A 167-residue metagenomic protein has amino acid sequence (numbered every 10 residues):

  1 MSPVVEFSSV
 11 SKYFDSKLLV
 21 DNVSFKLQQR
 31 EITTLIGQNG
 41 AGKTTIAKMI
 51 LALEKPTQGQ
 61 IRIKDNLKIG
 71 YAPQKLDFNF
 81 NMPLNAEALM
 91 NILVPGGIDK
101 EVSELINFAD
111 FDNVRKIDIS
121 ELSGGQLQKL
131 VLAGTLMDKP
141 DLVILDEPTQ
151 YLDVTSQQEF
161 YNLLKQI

Functional and structural regions predicted by a protein language model:
V5, V20-N22: Conserved structural motif at the start of ABC-family nucleotide-binding domains
I36-Q38: The feature captures the beta-strand-to-loop junction immediately N-terminal to the Walker
L51: Helix-to-loop junction immediately C-terminal to a conserved catalytic motif
D99-R115: Conserved ABC ATPase "signature" region
D118-L122: Conserved ABC ATPase signature
L132: Hydrophobic anchor residue at the start of the ABC signature
V143-E147: Catalytic Walker B motif of ABC-type/P-loop ATPase nucleotide-binding domains
